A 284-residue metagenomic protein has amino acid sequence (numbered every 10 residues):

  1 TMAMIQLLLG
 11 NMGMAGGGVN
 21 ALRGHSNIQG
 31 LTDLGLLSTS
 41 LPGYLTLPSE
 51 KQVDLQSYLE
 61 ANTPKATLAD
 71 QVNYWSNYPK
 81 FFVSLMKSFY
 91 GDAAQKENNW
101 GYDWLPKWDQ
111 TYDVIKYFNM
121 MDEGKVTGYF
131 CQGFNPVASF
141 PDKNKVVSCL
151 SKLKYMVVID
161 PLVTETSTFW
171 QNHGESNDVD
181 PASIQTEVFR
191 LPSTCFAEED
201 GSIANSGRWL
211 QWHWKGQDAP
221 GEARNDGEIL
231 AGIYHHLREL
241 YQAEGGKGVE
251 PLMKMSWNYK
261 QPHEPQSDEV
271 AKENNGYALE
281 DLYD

Functional and structural regions predicted by a protein language model:
T1, L9-M14, L22-L31, G35-Y283: Non-catalytic alpha/beta scaffold blocks inside enzyme catalytic domains
I5: Conserved hydrophobic/aromatic pocket- or pore-lining residues that grip, position, or stack substrates in active sites
